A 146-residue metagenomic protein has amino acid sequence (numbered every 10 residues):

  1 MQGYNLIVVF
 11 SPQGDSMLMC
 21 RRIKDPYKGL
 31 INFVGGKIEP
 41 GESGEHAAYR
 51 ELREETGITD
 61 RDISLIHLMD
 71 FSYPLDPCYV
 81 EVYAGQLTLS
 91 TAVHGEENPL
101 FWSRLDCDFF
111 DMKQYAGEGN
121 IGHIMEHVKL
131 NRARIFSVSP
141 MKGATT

Functional and structural regions predicted by a protein language model:
M1-M17, V34-K37: Conserved N-terminal beta-strand and adjoining loop/helix that marks the start of the Nudix/MutT-like hydrolase domain
Q2-Y4, G14, K28, P77-Y79 (+1 more regions): A structure-centric signal for secondary-structure junctions around beta-strands
P12-D15, P26-Y27, E39, D76 (+1 more regions): Short, charged/polar surface micro-motifs in flexible loops or helix N-caps
G14-R21, S90-G95, S137, T146: Short, well-ordered strand-loop elements centered on a beta-strand within folded domains, enriched for acidic residues
S16-E54, T146: Conserved Nudix-box catalytic region and its N-terminal flanking loop in Nudix hydrolases and closely related
T59-L68: A short coil-to-beta-strand element that immediately follows conserved catalytic motifs
M69-E96, L100-F109, Q114-R132: Active-site-adjacent beta-strand/loop module that shapes the phosphate/pyrophosphate-binding cleft
E126, L130-T146: Acidic/histidine-enriched, glycine/proline-rich intrinsically disordered or flexible terminal extensions
